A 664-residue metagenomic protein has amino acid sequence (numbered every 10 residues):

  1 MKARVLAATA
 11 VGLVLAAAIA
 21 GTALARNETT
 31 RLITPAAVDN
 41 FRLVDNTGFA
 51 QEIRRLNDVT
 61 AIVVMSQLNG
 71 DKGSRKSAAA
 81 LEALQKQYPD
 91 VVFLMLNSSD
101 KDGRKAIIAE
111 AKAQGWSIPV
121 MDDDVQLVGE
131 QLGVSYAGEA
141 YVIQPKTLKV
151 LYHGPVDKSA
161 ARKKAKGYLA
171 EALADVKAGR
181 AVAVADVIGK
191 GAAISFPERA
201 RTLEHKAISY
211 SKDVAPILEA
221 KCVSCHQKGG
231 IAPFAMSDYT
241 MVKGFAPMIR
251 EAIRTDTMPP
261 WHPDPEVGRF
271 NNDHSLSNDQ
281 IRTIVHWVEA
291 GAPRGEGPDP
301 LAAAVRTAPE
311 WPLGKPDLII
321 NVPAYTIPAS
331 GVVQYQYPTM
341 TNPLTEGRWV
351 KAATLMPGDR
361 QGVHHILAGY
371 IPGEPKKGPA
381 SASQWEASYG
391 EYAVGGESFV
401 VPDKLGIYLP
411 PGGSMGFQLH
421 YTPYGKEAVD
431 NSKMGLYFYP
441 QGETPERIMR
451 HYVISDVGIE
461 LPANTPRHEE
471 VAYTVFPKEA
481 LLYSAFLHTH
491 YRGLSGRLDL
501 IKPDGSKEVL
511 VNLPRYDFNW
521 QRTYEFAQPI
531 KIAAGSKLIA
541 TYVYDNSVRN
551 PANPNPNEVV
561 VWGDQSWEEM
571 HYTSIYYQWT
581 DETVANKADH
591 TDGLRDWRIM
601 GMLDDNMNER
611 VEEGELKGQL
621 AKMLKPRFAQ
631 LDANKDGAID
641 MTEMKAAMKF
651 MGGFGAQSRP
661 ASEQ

Functional and structural regions predicted by a protein language model:
F41-I62, T202-K212: A short beta-strand-turn-helix
R54-R75, L173: Short active-site neighborhood of thiol/selenol oxidoreductases, capturing the structured segment around
L56-V59, Q114-W116, Q126-Y168: Thiol/disulfide oxidoreductase modules built on the thioredoxin-like
K72-Q114, M121-Q131: Structural microenvironment flanking redox-active thiols in thiol-disulfide oxidoreductases
Q144-P145, V150-K206: Thiol-/selenol-based redox modules, centered on thioredoxin-like and closely related oxidoreductase domains
D186-R348, M356, H365-A368, G412-Q418: Aromatic- and Gly/Pro-enriched helix-to-coil junctions and flexible linker segments
P263-F270, P300-W349, T354-L481, L487-T583: Beta-strand-centric surfaces of beta-sandwich/beta-rich domains
D604-N608, D632-D636: Acidic carboxylate motifs that coordinate Ca2+ or other divalent cations, activating on Asp/Glu
